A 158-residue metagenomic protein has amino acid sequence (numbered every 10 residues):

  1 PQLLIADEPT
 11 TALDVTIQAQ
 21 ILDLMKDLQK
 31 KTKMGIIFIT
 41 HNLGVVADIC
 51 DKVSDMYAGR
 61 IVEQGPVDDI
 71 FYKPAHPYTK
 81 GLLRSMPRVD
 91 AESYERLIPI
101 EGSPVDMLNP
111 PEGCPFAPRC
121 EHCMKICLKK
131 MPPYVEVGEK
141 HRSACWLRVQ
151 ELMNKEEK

Functional and structural regions predicted by a protein language model:
P1, I5-P9, L13, I17-E95: P-loop NTP-binding/switch modules centered on Walker-like glycine-rich loops
V67-K158: Charged, flexible cofactor/metal-binding loops and thiol motifs
